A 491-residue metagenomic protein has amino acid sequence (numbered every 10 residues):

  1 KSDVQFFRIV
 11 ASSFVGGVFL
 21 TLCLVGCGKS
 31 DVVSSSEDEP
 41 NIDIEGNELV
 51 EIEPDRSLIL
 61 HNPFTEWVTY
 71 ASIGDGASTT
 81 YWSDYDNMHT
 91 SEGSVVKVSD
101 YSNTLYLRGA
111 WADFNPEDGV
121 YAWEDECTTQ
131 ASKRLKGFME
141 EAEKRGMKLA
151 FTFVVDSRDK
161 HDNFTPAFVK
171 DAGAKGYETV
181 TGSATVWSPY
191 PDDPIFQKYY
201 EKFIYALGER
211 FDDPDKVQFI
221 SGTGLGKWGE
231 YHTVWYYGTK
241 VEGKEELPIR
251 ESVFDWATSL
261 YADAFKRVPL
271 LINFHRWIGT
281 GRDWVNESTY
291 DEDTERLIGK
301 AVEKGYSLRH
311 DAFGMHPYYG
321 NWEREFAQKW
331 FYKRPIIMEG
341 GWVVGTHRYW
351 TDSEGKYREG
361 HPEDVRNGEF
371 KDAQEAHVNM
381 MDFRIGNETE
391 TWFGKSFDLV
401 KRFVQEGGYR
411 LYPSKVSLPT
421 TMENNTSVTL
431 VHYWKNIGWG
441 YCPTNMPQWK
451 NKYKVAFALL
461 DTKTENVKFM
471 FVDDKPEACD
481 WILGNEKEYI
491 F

Functional and structural regions predicted by a protein language model:
L20-E48: Bacterial Sec-dependent N-terminal signal peptides
I44-S91, E143, S221-G229, V234-N387: Catalytic-core regions of glycoside hydrolase
S94-T179, R250-P269: Aromatic-lined substrate-binding rim segments of carbohydrate-active enzymes
A131-E143, A172-S221, V253-L260: An active-site-proximal structural segment forming one wall of the substrate-binding cleft that immediately precedes
R158-G182, H232-K244, N286-E292: Aromatic- and acidic-residue-enriched segments that line the glycan-binding/catalytic groove of carbohydrate-active
V365-P419: Catalytic cores of secreted or luminal carbohydrate-active enzymes
W434-Q448: Short amphipathic, basic-aromatic surface patches that mediate peripheral association with negatively charged
K468-F491: A beta-strand/beta-hairpin structural motif
